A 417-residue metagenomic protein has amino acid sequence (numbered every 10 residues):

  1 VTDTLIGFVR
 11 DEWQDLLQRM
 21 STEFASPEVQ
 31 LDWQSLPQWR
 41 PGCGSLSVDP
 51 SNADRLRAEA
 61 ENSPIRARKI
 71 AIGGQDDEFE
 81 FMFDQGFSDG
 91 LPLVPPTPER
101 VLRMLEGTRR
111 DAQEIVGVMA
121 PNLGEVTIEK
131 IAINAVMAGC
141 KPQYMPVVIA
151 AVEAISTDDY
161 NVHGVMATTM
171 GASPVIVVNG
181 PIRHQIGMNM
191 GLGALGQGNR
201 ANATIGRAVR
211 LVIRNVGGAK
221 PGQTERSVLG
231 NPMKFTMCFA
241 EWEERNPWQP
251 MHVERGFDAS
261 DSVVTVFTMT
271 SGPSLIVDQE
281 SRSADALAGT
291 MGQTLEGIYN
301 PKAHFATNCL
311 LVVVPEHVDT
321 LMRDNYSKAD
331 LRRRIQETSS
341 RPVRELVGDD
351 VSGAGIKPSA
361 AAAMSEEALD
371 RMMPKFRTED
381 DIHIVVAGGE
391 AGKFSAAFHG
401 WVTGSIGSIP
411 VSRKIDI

Functional and structural regions predicted by a protein language model:
L5-I417: Non-transmembrane, aqueous-exposed alpha-helical and coiled segments at domain scale
